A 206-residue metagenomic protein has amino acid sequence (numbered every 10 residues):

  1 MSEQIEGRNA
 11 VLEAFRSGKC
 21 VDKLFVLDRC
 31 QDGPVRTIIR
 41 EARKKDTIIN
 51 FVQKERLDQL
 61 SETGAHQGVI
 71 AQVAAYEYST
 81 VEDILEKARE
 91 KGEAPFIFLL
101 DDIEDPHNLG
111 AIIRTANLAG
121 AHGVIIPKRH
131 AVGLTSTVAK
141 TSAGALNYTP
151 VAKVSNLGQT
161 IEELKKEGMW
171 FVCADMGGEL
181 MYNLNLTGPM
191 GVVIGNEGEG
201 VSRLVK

Functional and structural regions predicted by a protein language model:
M1-K87: N-terminal positively charged helical leader segments and presequences
E3-E6, S79-T80, E104-H107, A152 (+1 more regions): Short secondary-structure boundary/capping elements
A10, P34, R56, N156-T160 (+2 more regions): Short acidic active-site motifs
V11-L12, D32, E77-S79, P106 (+3 more regions): Glycine-rich nucleotide phosphate-binding loop and flanking beta-alpha elements of Rossmann-like dinucleotide-binding
E13, E41, T115, E163 (+1 more regions): Hydrophobic/aromatic ligand-binding patch that stacks against planar heteroaromatic rings of cofactors or nucleotides
R16-K19, E86-E179, N183: RNA substrate-binding interface of SAM-dependent RNA methyltransferases
L60-A75, S142-A145, P150, T187-G195: Short basic, glycine-rich beta-strand/loop surfaces that mediate nucleic-acid
V172-K206: Active-site/ligand-binding-proximal alpha/beta "capping" segment
